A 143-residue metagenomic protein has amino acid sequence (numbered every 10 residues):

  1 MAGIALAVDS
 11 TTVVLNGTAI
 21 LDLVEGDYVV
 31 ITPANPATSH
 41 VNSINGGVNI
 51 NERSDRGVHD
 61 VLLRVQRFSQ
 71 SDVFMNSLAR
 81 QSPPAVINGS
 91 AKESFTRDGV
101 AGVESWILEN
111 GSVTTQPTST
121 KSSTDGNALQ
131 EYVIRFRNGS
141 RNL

Functional and structural regions predicted by a protein language model:
M1-N35, R137-L143: Polar/acidic, low-complexity leader/linker segments enriched in S/T/G and N/D
D9, D27, G46, G57-V61 (+3 more regions): A generic structural signal for short beta-strands and their flanking turns/coil linkers
T11-V13, V61-L63, G89-A91, V113 (+1 more regions): Hydrophobic beta-strand residues in large extracellular and virion-surface proteins
V29-N35, K92-N142: Short beta-strand and beta-hairpin "edge-sheet" elements
T38-V41: Mitochondrial intermembrane space
I44-E52, F74-R80: Short secondary-structure capping micro-motifs at structural edges
I50-V73, G126-S140: Oligomerization/assembly interface segments of phage tail-like spikes and tubes
Q70-S105: Mid-chain, well-packed structural core segment of small domains
